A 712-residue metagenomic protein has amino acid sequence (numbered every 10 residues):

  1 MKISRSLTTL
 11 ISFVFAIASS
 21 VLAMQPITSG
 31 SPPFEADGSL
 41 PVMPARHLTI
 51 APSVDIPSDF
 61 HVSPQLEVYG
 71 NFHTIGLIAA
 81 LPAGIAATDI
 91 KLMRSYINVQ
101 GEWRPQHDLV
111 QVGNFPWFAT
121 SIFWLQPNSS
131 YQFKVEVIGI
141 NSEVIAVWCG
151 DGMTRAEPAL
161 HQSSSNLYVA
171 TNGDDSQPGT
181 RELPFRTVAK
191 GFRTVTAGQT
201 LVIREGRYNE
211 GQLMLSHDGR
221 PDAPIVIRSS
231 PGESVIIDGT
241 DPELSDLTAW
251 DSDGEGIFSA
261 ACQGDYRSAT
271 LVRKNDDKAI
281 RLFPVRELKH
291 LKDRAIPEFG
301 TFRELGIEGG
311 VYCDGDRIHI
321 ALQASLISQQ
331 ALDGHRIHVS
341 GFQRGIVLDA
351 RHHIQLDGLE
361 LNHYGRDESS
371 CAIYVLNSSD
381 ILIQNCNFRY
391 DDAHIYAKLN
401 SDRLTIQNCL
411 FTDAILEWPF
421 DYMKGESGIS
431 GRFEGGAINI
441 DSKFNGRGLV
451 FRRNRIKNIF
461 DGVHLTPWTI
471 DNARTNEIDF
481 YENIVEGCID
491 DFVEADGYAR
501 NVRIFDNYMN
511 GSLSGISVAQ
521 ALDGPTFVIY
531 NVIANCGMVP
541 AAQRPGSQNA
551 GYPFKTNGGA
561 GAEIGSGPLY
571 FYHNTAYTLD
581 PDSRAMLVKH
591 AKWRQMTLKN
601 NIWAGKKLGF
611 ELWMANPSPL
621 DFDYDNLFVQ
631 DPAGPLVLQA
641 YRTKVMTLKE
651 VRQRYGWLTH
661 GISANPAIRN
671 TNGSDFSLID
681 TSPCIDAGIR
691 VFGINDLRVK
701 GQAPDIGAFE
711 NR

Functional and structural regions predicted by a protein language model:
P41-D59: Proline/serine/threonine-rich low-complexity linkers at boundaries of modular beta-sandwich domains
H73-L77: Structural beta-strand segments of beta-rich domains
P82-R94: Solvent-exposed loop/turn segments flanking beta-strands in beta-repeat/beta-sandwich domains
R94-N128: Recognizes extended acidic, P/S/T-rich segments that occur within or adjacent to Ig-like beta-sandwich modules
E136, Q162-L376, R389, A397 (+8 more regions): Extracellular polysaccharide-degrading/modifying enzymes targeting complex plant/algal/animal polysaccharides
I140-E157: Extracellular fibronectin type III
Q212, R344-V347, N362-L376, R389-L404 (+3 more regions): Glycine- and acidic/polar-rich repeat regions and solenoidal domains
